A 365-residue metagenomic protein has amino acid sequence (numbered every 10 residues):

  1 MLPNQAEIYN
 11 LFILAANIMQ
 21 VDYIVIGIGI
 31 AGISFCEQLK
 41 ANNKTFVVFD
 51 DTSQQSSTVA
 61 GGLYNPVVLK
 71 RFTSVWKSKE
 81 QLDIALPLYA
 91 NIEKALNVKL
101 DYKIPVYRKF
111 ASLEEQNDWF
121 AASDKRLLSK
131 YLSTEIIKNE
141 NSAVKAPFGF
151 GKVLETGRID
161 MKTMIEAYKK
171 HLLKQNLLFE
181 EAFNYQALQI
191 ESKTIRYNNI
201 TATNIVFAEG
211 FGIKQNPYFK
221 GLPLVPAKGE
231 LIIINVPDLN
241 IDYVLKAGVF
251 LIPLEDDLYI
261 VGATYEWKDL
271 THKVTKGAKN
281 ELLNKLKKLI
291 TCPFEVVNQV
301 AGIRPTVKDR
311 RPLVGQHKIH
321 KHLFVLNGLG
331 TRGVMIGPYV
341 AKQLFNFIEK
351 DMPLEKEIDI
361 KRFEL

Functional and structural regions predicted by a protein language model:
Y23-F46: N-terminal Rossmann-like FAD-binding beta1-loop-alpha1 element of flavoenzymes
I26, T201-F211: Short hydrophobic core segments
A31-Q38, L63, V68, K99-L100 (+1 more regions): Active-site substrate-recognition segment that forms the wall of the catalytic cavity or substrate channel
A41-T58: Glycine-rich FAD pyrophosphate-binding loop
L63-S142: Dinucleotide-binding Rossmann-like beta1-alpha1 core, especially the glycine-rich loop that anchors the ADP
T73-I84, K152-A167, K273-G277: Short beta-strand to alpha-helix junction loop
K152-I200: Helical element adjacent to the flavin cofactor pocket in flavoenzyme catalytic cores
V300-L365: C-terminal catalytic lobe of FAD-dependent flavoproteins
